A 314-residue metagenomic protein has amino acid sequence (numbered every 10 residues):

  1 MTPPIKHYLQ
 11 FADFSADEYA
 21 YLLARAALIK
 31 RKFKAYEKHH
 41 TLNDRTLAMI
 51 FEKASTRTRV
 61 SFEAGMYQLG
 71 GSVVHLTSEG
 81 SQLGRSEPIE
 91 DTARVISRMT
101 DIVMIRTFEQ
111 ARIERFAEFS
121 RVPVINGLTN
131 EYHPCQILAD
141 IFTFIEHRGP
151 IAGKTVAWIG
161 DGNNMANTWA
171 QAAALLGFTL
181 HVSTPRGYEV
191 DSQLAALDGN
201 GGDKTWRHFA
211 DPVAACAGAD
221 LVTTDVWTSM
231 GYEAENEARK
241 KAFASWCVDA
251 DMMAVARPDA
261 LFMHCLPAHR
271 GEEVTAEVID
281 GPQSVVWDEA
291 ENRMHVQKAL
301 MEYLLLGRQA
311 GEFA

Functional and structural regions predicted by a protein language model:
M1-V60, A64: Positively charged, low-complexity intrinsically disordered leader regions
Y36, H40-I145, R270: Phosphate/diphosphate ligand-binding glycine-rich loop within oxidoreductases
L42-L47, A152-K154, D259: Phosphate-coordination loops involved in phosphoryl transfer and adenosine-cofactor binding
E52-A64, R148-T224: Glycine-rich phosphate/diphosphate-binding loop of Rossmann-like nucleotide-binding domains
L69, M99, F119-S120, L176 (+3 more regions): Short, structured coil segments at secondary-structure junctions
D198-A276: Rossmann-like adenosine-cofactor binding region
D259-A260, C265-A314: Adenosine-phosphate binding glycine-rich loop
